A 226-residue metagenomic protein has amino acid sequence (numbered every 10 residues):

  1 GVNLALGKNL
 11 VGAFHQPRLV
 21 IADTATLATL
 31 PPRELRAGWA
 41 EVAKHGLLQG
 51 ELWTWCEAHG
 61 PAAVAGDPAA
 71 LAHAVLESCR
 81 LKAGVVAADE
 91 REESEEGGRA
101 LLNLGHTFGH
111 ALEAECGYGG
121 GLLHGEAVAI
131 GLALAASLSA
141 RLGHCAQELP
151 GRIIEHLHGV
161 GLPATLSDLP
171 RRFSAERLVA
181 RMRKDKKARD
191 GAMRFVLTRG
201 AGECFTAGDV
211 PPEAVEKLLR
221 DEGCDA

Functional and structural regions predicted by a protein language model:
G1-A62: A glycine/threonine-rich phosphate-anchoring loop and its flanking beta-alpha core in nucleotide/phosphate-binding
N9, R18-V20, E126-A129, R194: Structural motif
L19, A25-T26, G38-H45, W55 (+7 more regions): Alpha-helical scaffold segments in soluble metabolic enzymes
P32, R36, Q49-C56, P68 (+4 more regions): Alpha-helix initiation and N-capping motif
A40-A43, H144-A226: C-terminal charged capping/lid subdomain of soluble metabolic enzymes
H59-E176: Active-site segments that bind and position negatively charged phosphate/pyrophosphate groups
